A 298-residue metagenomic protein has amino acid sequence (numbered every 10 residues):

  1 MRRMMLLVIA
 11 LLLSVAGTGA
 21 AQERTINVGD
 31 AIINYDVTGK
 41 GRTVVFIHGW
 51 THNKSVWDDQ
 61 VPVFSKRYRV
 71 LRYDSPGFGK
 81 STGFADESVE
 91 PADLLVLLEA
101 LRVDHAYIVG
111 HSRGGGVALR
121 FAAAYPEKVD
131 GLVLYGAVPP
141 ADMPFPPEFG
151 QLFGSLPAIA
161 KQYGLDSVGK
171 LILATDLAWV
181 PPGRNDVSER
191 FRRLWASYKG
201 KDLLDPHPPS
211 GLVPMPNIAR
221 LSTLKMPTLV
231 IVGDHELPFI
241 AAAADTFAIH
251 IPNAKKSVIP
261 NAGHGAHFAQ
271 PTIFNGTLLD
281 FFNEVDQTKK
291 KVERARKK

Functional and structural regions predicted by a protein language model:
A31-K80: Conserved HGGG/HGGXW glycine-rich cap/lid loop of the alpha/beta-hydrolase fold
T38, R72-V109, R113, G276: Active-site loop/oxyanion-hole signature of alpha/beta-hydrolase fold enzymes
G115-P126, L132: Short glycine-enriched nucleophile-adjacent loop and the immediately C-terminal alpha-helix near the catalytic center
A123, L132-Q162: Flexible "cap/lid" loop of the alpha/beta hydrolase fold
M143-E148, Q162-R220: Conserved alpha/beta-hydrolase catalytic His-Asp/Glu region
L224, V230-V232: Short beta-strand/loop motif that positions the catalytic acidic residue of the alpha/beta-hydrolase fold
L237-A243: Conserved alpha/beta-hydrolase "acid-adjacent" motif
A254-K298: Catalytic active-site module of serine/aspartate enzymes centered on a nucleophile-bearing elbow/loop
